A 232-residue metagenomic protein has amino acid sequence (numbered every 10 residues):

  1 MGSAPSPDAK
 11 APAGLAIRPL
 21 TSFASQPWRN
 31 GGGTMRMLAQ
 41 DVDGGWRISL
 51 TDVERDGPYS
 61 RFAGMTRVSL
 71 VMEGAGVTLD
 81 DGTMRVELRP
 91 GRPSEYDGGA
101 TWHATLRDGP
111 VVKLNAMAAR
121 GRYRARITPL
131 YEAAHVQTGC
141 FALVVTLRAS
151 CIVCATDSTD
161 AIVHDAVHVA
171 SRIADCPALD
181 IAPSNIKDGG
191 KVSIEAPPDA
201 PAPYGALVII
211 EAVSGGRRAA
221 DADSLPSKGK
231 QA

Functional and structural regions predicted by a protein language model:
G2-A232: Jelly-roll (double-stranded beta-helix
